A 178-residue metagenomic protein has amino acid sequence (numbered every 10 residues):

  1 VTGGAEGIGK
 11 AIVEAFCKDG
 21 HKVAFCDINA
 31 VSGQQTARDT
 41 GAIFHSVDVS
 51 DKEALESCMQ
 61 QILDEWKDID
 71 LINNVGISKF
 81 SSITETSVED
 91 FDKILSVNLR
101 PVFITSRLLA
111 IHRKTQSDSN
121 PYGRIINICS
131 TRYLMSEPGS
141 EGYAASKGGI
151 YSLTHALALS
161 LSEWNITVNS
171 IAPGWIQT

Functional and structural regions predicted by a protein language model:
V1-A24: Canonical Rossmann dinucleotide-binding motif of NAD(H)/NADP(H)-dependent dehydrogenases/reductases, specifically
N74-K79: Conserved NAD(P)H cofactor-binding loop of Rossmann-fold oxidoreductase domains
S82-I83, S87-L95: Substrate-binding pocket helix/loop in short-chain dehydrogenase/reductase
T86, M135-A144, A156: Active-site loop-to-helix junction immediately N-terminal to the catalytic Tyr of the SDR YXXXK motif in Rossmann-fold
S106, S146, T154: Active-site helix of classical SDR
I111, L159-S160: Alpha-helical segment proximal to the catalytic Tyr-Lys
S130: Residue(s) in the substrate-gating loop at a strand-loop-helix junction that position the organic substrate next
